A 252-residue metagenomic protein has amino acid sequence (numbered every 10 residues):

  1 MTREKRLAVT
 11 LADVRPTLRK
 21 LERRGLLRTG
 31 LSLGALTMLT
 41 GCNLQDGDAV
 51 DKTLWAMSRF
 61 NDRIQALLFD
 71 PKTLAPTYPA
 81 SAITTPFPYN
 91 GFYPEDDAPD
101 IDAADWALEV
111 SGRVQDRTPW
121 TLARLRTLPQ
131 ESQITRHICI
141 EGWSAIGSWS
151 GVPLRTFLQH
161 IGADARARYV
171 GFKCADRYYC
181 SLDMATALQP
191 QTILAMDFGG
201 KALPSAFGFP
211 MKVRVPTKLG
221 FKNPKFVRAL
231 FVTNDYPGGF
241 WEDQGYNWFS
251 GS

Functional and structural regions predicted by a protein language model:
M1-L21, S32-L36: N-terminal secretory signal peptides
R6, L44-S252: Structured, non-membrane catalytic/scaffold regions adjacent to prosthetic-group chemistry
R19, L31-A35, G147-S150, A206: Active-site-proximal structural scaffolding
R19-G25, L36-W55: N-terminal twin-arginine translocation
